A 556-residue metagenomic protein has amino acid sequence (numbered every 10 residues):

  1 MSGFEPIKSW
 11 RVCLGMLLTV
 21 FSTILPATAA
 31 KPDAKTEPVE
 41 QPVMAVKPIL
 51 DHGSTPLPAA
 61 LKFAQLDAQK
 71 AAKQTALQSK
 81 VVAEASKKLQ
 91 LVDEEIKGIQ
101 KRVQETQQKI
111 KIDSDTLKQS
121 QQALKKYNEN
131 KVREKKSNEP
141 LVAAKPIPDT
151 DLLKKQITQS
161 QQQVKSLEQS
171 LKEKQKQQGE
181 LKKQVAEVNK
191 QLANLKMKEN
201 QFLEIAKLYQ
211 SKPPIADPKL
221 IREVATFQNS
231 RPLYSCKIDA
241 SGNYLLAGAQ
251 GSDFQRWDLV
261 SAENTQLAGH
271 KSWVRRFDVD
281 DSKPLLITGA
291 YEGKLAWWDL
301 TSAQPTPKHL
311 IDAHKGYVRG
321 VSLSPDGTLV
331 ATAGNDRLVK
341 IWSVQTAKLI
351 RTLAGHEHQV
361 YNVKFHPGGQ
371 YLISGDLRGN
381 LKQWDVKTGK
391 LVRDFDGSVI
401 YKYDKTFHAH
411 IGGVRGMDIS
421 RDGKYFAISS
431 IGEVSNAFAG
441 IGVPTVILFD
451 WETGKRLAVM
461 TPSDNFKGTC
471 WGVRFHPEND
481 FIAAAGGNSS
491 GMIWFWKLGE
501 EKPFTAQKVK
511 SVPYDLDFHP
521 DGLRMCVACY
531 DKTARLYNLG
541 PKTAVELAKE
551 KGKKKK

Functional and structural regions predicted by a protein language model:
S2-L14: Bacterial N-terminal signal peptides that target proteins for export
G3, L25-P32: N-terminal acidic, proline/glycine-rich, low-complexity intrinsically disordered segments
C13-I24: Bacterial N-terminal signal peptides
A30-P32, V39-K101, E105, D149-K556: WD40-repeat beta-propeller superdomains and closely related acidic/aromatic-rich repeat-like regions
L89-L152: Extended alpha-helical coiled-coil "stalk/arm" regions that act as elongated linkers or oligomerization scaffolds
